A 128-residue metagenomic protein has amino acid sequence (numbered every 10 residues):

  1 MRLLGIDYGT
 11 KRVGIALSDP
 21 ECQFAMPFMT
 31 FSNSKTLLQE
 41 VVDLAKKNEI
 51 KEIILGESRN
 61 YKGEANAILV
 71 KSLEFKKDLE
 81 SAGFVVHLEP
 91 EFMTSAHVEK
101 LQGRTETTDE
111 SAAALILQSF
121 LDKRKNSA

Functional and structural regions predicted by a protein language model:
R2-L4, T10-A128: Phosphate- and other anionic-substrate recognition elements at nucleic-acid/protein interfaces
